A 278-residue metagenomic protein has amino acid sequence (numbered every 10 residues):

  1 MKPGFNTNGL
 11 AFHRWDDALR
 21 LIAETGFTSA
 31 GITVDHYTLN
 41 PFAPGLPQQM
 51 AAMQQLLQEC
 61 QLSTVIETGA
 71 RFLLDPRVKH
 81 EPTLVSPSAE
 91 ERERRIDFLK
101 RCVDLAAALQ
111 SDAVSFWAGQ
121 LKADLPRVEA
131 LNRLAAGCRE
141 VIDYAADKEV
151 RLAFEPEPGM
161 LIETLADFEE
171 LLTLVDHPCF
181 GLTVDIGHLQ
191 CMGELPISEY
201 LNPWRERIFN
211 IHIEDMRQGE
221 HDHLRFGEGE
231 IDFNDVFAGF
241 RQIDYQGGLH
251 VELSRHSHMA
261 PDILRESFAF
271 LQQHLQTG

Functional and structural regions predicted by a protein language model:
M1-A107, R139, E206, P261 (+1 more regions): N-terminal pre-domain/capping segments
M1-G4, A11-T28, A52, Q58 (+3 more regions): Histidine-acidic metal/acid-base catalytic patches
G9, H36, T68-F72, D112 (+4 more regions): Short, flexible active-site-adjacent loop segments at beta-strand->alpha-helix junctions, enriched in small/polar
D16-D17, E59-C60, L73-G181: Active-site acidic/histidine proton-transfer and metal-coordination neighborhood in alpha/beta enzyme cores
T28-S29, S63, D112, R151 (+1 more regions): Residue-level detector of anion-binding/catalytic polar loops
G31-V34, V114-A118, E149-P156, L182-V184 (+2 more regions): Short beta-strands and strand-loop turn motifs
Y37-P41, K122-R127, Q190-M192, G219-H223: A short acidic, helix-capping loop that chelates divalent metal ions and anchors anionic groups
F42-G45, L84-P87, E91, P126 (+4 more regions): Pocket-edge positions in alpha/beta enzyme catalytic cores
